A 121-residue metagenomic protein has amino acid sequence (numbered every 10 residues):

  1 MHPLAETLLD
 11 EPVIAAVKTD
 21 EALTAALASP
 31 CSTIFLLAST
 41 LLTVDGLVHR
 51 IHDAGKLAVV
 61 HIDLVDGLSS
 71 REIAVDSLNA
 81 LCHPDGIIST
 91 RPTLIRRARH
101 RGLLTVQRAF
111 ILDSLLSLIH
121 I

Functional and structural regions predicted by a protein language model:
M1-I62, D66-L68, H83: Conserved N-terminal beta1-alpha1 strand-loop-helix module at the mouth
A15, V60, I87-T90, Q107: General beta-strand structural signal in soluble alpha/beta enzymes
T33, G86, L104: Short, Asp-centered acidic motifs that coordinate Mg2+ and/or phosphate in catalytic or ligand-binding sites
A38-I51, G67-E72, S89-L103, L112-S117: Active-site-adjacent beta->alpha loops and helix N-cap segments on the catalytic face of soluble alpha/beta enzymes
D53, D76-N79, L104-R108: Short, hinge-like loop/turn segments at secondary-structure boundaries
I119-I121: Conserved small/polar residues in nucleotide/adenosyl-binding loops
